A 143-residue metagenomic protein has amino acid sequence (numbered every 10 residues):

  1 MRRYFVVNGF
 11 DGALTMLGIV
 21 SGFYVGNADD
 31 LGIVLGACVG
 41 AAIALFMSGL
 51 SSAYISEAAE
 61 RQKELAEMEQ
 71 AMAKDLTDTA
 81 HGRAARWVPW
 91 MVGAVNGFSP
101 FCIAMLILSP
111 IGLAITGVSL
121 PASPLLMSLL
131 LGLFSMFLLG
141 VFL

Functional and structural regions predicted by a protein language model:
M1-D30: Cytosolic-side membrane-entry/anchor segment at the start of a transmembrane helix
M1-F10, A44, S48-C102: Cytosol/matrix-facing amphipathic helices and coiled-coil assembly/linker segments of eukaryotic membrane proteins
M1-N8, L31-V39, P89-A94, P121-L126: The feature identifies polytopic integral membrane transport proteins across all domains of life
G18, T116, L131-F134: Hydrophobic alpha-helical transmembrane segments
S21-A37, L108-S123: Helix-coil boundary and interhelical linker segments in multi-pass alpha-helical membrane proteins
D30, I55-M68, A114-S119, F142: Membrane-interfacial segments
A94-T116: Alpha-helical transmembrane segments and their membrane-interface junctions in multi-pass membrane proteins
I107-P110, L126-L143: Transmembrane alpha-helical segments of integral membrane proteins
